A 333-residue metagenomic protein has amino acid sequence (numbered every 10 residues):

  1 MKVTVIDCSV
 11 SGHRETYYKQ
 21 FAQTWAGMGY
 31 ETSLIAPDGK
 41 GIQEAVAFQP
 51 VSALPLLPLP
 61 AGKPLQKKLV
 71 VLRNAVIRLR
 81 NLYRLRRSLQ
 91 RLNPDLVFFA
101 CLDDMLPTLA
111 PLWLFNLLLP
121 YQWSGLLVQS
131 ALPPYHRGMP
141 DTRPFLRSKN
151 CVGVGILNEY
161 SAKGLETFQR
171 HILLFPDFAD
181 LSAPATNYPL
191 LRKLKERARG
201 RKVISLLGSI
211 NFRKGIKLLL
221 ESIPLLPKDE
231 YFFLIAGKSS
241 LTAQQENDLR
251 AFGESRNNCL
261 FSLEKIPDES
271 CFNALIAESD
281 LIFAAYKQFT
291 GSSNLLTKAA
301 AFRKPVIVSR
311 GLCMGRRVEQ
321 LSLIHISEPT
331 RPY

Functional and structural regions predicted by a protein language model:
E15-Q20, N211-L225, T297: A conserved mid-protein helix/loop that constitutes part of the nucleotide-sugar donor-binding site
K40, L207, F232-N247, K265: Glycosyltransferase donor-sugar binding loop
Q122-P133, M139-L191: Donor nucleotide-sugar binding/catalytic pocket of nucleotide-sugar-dependent glycosyltransferases
L194-K214, L220-I223, F233-L234: Conserved donor-binding/catalytic core segment of Leloir-type glycosyltransferases
E246-S270: Nucleotide-activated donor-binding/catalytic signature segment of Leloir-type glycosyltransferases, i.e., the conserved
A274-G291: Acidic donor-binding loop of glycosyltransferase active sites
L281-I282, P305-S309: Short hydrophobic beta-strand element within catalytic cores of glycosyltransferases and related nucleotide-activated
H325-Y333: Single conserved hydrophobic/aromatic residue that forms the stacking wall/gate of nucleotide- or nucleobase-binding
